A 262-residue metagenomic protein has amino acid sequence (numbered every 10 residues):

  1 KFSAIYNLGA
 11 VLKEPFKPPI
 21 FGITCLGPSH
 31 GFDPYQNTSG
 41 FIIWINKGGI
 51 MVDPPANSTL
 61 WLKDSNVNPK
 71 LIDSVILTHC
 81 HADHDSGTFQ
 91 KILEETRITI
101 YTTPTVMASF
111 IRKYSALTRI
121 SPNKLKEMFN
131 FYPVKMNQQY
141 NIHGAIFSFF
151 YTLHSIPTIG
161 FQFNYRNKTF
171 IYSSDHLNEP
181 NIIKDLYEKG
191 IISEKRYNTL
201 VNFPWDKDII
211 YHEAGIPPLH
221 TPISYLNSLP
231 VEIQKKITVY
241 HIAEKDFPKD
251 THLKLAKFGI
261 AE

Functional and structural regions predicted by a protein language model:
K1-V67, N130-W205, I260-E262: Core dinuclear metal-dependent hydrolase active-site scaffold
N46-I50, T96-T99, K235-K236: Short active-site oxyanion
A56-T102, N202-I210: Active-site metal-binding motif and surrounding structural segment of the metallo-beta-lactamase
H79, D175, I237: Active-site glycine-centered loops adjacent to acidic/histidine catalytic or metal-binding residues that shape
C80-S86, S109, Q138, S155-P157 (+3 more regions): Active-site environment of divalent metal-dependent phosphoester hydrolases
I98-A108, K236-H241: Short internal beta-strands
Y101, V106-P133: Active-site neighborhood of divalent metal-dependent phosphoester bond hydrolases
E179-E262: Cap/insert and terminal regions of metallo-dependent hydrolase folds
